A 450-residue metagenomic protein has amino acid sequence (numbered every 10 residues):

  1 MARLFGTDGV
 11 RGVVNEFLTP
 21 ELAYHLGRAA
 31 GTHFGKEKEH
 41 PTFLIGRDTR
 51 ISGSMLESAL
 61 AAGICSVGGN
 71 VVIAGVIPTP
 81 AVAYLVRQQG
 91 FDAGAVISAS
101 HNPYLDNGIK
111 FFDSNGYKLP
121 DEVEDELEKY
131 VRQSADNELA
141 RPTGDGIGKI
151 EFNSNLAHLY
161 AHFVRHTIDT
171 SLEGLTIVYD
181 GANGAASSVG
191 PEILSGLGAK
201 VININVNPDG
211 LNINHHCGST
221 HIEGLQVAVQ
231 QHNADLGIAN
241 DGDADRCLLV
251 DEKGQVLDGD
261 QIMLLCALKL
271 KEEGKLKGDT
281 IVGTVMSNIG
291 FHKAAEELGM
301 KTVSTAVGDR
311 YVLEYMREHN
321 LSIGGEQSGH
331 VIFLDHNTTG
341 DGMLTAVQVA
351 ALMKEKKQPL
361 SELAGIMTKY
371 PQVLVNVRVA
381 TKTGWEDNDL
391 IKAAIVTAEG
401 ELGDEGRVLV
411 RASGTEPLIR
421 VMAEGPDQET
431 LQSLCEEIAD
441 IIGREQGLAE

Functional and structural regions predicted by a protein language model:
M1-A62, S66-G68, I150-I177: An N-terminal, well-structured beta->alpha segment
V13, N107-H232, E450: Gly/Ser/Thr-enriched, mixed-charge loops and adjacent short helices that form phosphate/oxyanion-binding elements
T32, E39-N107, E192-V250: N-terminal small/polar loop signature for handling phosphorylated ligands or for N-terminal nucleophile
H40-D48, V72, T176-V178, D279-V285 (+1 more regions): Short glycine-rich phosphate-binding loop at a beta-alpha junction
F111-S114, L248-E252, I332-L334, E424: Short beta-strand-to-turn element immediately C-terminal to the catalytic PLP-Schiff-base lysine in fold type I
D125-A161, H166, E252-G325, I332-F333: Proline/glycine-rich low-complexity loops and linkers
L236, E273-E450: Phosphate-binding and adjacent anionic-ligand microenvironments
